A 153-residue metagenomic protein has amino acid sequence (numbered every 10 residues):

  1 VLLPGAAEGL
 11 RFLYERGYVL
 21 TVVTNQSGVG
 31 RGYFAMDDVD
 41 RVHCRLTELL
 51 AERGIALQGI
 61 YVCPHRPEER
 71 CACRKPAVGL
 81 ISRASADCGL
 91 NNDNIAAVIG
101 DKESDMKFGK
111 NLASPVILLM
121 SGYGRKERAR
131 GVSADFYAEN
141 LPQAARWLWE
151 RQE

Functional and structural regions predicted by a protein language model:
V1-L2: Short, glycine-rich nucleotide/cofactor-binding loops
A6-H43, A56-E69, G109: Substrate-recognition element of Asp-dependent hydrolases with the DxDx(T/V) motif
Y18-V19, A51-G54, C88-G89: Phosphate/pyrophosphate-binding loops at sites that engage ATP/ADP/AMP, CoA/4′-phosphopantetheine, polyphosphate
L20, L57, A96, S114-I117: Hydrophobic anchor at the start of a short beta-strand that flanks the dinucleotide cofactor-binding loop
G32-E48, E52, C71-A86: Short, electropositive alpha-helical surface patch
V42-V62, R128-W149: Structural recognition of alpha->loop->beta junctions
R74-M106: Conserved Lys-Pro-Asp/Glu-containing loop-to-beta segment of HAD-superfamily phosphomonoesterases, centered on
V98-A138: Acidic, Mg2+-coordinating phosphoryl-transfer loop and its flanking beta/alpha structural elements, shared across
